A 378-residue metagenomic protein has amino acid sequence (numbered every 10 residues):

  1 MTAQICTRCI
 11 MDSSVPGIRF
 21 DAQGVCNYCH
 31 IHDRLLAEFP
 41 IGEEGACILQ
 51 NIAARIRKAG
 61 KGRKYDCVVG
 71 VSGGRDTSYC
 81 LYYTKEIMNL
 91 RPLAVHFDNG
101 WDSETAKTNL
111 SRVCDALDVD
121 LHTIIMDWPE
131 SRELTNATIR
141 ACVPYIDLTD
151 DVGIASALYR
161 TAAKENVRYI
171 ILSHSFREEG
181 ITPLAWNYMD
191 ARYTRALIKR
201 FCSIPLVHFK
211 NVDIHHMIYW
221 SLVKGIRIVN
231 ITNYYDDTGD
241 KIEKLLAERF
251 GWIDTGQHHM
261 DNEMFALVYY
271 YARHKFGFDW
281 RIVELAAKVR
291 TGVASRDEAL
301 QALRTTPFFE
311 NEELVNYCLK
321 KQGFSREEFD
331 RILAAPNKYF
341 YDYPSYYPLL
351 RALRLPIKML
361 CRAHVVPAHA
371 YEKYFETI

Functional and structural regions predicted by a protein language model:
M1-C67, Y83-I378: Nucleotide-activated chemistry modules centered on ATP-dependent adenylation/adenylyltransferase
C67-D76: Short, glycine-rich nucleotide/cofactor-binding loops
Y79-C80: Hydrophobic positions on the alpha1 helix immediately C-terminal to the Walker A/P-loop
